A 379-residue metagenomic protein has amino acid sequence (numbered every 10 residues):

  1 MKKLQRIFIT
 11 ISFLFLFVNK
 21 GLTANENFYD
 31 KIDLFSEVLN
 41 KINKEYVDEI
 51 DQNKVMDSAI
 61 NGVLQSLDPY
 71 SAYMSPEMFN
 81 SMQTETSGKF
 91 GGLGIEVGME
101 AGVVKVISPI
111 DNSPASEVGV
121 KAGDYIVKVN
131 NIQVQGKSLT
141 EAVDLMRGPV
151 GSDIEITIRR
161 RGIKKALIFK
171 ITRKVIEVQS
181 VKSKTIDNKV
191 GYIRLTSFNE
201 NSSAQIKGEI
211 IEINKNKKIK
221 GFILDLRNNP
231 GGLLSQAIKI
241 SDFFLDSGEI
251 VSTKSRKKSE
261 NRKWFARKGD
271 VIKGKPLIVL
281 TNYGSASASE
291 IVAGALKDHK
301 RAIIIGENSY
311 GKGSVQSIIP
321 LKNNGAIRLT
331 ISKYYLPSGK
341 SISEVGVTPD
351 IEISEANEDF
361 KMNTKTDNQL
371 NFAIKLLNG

Functional and structural regions predicted by a protein language model:
M1-F8: Bacterial N-terminal signal peptides that target proteins for export
K2, I303-I304, L377: Cysteine endopeptidase catalytic domains of the caspase/legumain-like
I9-K20: Bacterial N-terminal signal peptides
G21-K31, F35, L39-Q52, K105-S108 (+3 more regions): Cleft-lining beta-strand/loop regions that shape enzyme active-site pockets
I50-D68, K239: An acidic helix/loop motif centered on a single conserved Asp/Glu that marks catalytic or ligand-interacting sites
S58, Y70-S108: PDZ/PDZ-like peptide-tail recognition elements
Q316-P320, I327-A356: Conserved P-loop NTPase
S341-G379: Conserved functional hotspot residues or short segments at active or partner-binding sites across diverse domains
